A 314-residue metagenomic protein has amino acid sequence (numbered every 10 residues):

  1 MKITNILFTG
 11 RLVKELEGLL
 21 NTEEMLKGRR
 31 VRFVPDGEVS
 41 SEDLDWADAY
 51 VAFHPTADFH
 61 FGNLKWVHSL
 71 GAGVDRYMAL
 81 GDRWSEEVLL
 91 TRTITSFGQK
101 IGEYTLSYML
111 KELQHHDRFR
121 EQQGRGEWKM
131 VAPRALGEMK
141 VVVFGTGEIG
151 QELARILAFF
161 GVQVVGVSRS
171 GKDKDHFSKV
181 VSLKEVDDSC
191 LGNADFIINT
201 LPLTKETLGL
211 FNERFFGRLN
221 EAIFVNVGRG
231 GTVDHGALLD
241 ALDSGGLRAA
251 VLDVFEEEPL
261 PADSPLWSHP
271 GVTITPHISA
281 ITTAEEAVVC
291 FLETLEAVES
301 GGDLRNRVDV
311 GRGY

Functional and structural regions predicted by a protein language model:
M1-A47, G161: N-terminal glycine-/charge-rich "phosphate-binding" loop or analogous flexible N-terminal tail
T9, F53, L70, I198-P202 (+1 more regions): Short, well-ordered coil/turn residues at beta-beta hairpins and beta-strand->alpha-helix junctions within
V34-D43, H54-F59, H176-N193: Short acidic low-complexity segments
W46-R120: Phosphate/diphosphate ligand-binding glycine-rich loop within oxidoreductases
L89-R92, S96-Y104, R118-F119, E258-Y314: C-terminal helix-to-coil terminal segments
F119-E152, K179: Glycine-rich NAD(P)-binding loop of Rossmann-like domains
F159-H176: NAD(P)-binding Rossmann-fold cofactor-contacting core
G171-P265: Rossmann-like adenosine-cofactor binding region
